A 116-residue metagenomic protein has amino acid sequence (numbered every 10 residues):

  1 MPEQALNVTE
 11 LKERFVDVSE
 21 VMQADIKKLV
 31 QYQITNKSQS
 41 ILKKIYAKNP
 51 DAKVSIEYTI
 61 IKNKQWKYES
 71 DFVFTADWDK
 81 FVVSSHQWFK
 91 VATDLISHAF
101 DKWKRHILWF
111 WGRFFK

Functional and structural regions predicted by a protein language model:
M1-K116: N-terminal, polar/charged subdomain of small-to-medium soluble alpha/beta proteins
